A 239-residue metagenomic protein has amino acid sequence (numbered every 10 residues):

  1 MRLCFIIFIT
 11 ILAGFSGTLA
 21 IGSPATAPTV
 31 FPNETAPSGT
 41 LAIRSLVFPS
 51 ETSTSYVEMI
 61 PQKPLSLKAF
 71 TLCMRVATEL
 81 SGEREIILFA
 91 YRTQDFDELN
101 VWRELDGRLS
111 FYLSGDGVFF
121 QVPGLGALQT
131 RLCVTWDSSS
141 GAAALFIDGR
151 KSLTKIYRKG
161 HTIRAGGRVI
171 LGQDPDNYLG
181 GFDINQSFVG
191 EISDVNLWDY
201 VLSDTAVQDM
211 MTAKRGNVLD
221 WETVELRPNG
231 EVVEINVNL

Functional and structural regions predicted by a protein language model:
R2-L239: Extracellular glycan-associated modules
